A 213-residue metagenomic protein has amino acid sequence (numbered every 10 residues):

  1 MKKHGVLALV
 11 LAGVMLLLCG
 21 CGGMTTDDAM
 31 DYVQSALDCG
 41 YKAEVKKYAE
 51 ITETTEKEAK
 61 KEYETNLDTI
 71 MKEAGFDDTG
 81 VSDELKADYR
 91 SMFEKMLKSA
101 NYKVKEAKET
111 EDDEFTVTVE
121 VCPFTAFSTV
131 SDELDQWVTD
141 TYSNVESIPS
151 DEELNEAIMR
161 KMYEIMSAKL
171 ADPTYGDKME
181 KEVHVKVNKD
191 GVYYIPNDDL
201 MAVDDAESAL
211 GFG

Functional and structural regions predicted by a protein language model:
M1-A8: Bacterial N-terminal signal peptides that target proteins for export
L17-G20: C-terminal motif of bacterial Sec signal peptides marking the signal peptidase cleavage site
M24-G213: Subset-of-secretome marker
